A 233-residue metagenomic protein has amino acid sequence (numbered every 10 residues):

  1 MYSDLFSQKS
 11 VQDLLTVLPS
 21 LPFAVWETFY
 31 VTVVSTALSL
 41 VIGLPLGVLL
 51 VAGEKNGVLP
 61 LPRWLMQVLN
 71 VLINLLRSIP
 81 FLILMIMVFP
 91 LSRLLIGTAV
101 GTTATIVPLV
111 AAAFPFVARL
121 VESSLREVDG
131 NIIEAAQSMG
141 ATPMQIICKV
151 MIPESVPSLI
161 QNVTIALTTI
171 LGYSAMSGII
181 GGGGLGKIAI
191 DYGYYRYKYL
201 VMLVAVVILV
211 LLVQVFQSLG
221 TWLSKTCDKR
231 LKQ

Functional and structural regions predicted by a protein language model:
M1-S35, P60-N70: Periplasmic/extracellular loop-to-transmembrane helix junction in inner-membrane transport proteins
L21-A52, V163: Transmembrane alpha-helix signature in integral membrane proteins
F23, E27-V31, R77, F81-F116 (+1 more regions): Loop-to-helix entry region at the N-terminal start of transmembrane alpha-helices in multi-pass membrane transporters
L49-M87, L109, F114, R119-S123: Cytoplasmic-entry segments and transmembrane alpha-helices of multi-pass inner-membrane transporters
L49-N56, M202-Q233: C-terminal transmembrane helix and the adjacent membrane-cytosol boundary/short C-terminal tail of inner/organellar
L125-S155, G182, Y195: Short helix-to-coil transition segments within interhelical loops that connect adjacent transmembrane helices
P143-M176: Transmembrane alpha-helices
Y173-L203, V207-I208, D228, Q233: Glycine-rich helix-loop "coupling/hinge" segments at transmembrane-helix boundaries in multipass transporters
